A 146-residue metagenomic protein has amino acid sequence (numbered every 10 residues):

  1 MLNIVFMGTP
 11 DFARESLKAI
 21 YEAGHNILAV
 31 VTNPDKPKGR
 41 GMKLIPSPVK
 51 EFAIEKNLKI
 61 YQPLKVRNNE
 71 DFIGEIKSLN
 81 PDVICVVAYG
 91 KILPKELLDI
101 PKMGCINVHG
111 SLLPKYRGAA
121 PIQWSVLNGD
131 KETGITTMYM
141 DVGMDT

Functional and structural regions predicted by a protein language model:
M1-T146: One-carbon transfer enzymes
